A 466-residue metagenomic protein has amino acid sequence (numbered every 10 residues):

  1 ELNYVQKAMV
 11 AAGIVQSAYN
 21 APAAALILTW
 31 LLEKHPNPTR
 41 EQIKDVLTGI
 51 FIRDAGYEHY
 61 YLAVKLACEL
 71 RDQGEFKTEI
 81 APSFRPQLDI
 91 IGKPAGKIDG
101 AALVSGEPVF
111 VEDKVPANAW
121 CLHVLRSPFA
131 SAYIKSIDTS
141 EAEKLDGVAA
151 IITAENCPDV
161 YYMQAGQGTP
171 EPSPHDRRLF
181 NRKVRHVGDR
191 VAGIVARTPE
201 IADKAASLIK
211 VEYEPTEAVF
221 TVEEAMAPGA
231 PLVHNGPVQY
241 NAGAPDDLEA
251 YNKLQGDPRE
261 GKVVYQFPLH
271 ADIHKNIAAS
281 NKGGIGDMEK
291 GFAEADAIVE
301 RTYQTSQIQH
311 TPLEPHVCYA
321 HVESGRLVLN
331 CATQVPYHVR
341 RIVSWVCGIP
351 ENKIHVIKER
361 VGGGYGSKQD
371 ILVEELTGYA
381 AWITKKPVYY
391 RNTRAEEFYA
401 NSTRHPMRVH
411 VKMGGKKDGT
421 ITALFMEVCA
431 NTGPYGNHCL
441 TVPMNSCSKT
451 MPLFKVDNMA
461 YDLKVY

Functional and structural regions predicted by a protein language model:
E1-A18, D159, P174, I201-A227 (+8 more regions): Gly/Pro-rich active-site capping loops and adjacent beta-alpha segments that organize cofactor/substrate pockets
E1-S83: Signature of N-terminal electron-transfer/Fe-S-associated modules in redox systems
A24-I27, E33, V124-P158, A192-Y213 (+3 more regions): Alpha-helical support elements that line or immediately flank enzyme active sites and cofactor-binding pockets
E41-T48, A154, K353-E359, K385-A395 (+2 more regions): Beta-strand segments within the central parallel beta-sheet cores of soluble alpha/beta enzyme folds
V64-L70, E171-A202, A244, E249-N252 (+1 more regions): Glycine-rich and small/hydrophobic secondary-structure elements
E69-R259, I298-R301: Flexible, low-hydrophobicity surface segments
Q164-G166, A293-I308, Y390-E397, H438: Short Pro/Gly-enriched beta-strand edge/turn motifs at strand-loop
